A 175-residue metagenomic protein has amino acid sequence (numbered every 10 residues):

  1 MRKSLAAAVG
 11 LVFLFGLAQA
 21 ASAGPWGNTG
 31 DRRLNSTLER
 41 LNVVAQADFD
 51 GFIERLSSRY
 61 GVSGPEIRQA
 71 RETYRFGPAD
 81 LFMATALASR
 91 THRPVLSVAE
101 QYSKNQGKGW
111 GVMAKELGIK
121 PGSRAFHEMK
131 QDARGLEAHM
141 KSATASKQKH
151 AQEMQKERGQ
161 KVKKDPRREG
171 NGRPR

Functional and structural regions predicted by a protein language model:
M1-A8: Bacterial N-terminal signal peptides that target proteins for export
A8-G16: Bacterial N-terminal signal peptides
A18-P25: Boundary at the C-terminal end of the N-terminal hydrophobic targeting segment
W26-H150: Mature extracellular/secreted ectodomains of secretory-pathway proteins
G135-R175: Extracytoplasmic low-complexity, disordered linker/stalk tracts in cell-surface/secreted proteins
